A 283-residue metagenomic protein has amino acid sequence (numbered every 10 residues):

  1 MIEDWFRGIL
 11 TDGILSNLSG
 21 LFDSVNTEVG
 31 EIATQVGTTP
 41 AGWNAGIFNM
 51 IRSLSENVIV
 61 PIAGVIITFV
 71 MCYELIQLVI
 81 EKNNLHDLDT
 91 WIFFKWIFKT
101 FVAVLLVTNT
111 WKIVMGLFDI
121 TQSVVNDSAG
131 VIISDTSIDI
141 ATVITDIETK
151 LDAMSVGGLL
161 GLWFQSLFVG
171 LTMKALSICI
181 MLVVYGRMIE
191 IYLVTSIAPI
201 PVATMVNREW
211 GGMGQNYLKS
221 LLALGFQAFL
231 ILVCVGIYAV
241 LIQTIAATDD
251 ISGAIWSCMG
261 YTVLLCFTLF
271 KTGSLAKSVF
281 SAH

Functional and structural regions predicted by a protein language model:
M1-I66, E81-W91, F101-T172, G211-N216 (+2 more regions): Gly/Ser-rich, low-complexity
I59, A63-Y73, I97-F101, L105 (+7 more regions): Residue-level signal for the membrane-embedded core of alpha-helical transmembrane segments, especially mid-helix
C72-V79, A198-R208: Hydrophobic transmembrane alpha-helices of secondary-active transporters and Na+-translocating membrane complexes
L75-L88, S177-M181, E209-W210: Membrane-water interface regions at transmembrane-helix termini and the short interhelical loops of multi-pass membrane
V169, M173-M205, K219-L241: Alpha-helical transmembrane segments of helical membrane proteins, especially in multi-pass transport, channel
